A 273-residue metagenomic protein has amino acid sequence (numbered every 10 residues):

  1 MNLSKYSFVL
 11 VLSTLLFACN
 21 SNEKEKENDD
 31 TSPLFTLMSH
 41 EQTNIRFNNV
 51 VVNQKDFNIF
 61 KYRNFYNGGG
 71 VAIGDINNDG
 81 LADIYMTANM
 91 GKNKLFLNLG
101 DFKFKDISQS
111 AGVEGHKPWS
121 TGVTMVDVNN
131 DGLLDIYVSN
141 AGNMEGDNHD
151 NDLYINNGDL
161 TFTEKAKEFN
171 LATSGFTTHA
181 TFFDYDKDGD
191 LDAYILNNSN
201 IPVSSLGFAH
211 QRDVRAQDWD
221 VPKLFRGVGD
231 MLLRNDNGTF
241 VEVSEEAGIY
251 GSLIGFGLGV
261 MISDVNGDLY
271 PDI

Functional and structural regions predicted by a protein language model:
M1-Y6: Positively charged n-region of N-terminal signal peptides that target proteins for export
S7-L15: Bacterial N-terminal signal peptides
C19-I273: Acidic, glycine/proline-rich Ca2+-coordinating loop motifs
